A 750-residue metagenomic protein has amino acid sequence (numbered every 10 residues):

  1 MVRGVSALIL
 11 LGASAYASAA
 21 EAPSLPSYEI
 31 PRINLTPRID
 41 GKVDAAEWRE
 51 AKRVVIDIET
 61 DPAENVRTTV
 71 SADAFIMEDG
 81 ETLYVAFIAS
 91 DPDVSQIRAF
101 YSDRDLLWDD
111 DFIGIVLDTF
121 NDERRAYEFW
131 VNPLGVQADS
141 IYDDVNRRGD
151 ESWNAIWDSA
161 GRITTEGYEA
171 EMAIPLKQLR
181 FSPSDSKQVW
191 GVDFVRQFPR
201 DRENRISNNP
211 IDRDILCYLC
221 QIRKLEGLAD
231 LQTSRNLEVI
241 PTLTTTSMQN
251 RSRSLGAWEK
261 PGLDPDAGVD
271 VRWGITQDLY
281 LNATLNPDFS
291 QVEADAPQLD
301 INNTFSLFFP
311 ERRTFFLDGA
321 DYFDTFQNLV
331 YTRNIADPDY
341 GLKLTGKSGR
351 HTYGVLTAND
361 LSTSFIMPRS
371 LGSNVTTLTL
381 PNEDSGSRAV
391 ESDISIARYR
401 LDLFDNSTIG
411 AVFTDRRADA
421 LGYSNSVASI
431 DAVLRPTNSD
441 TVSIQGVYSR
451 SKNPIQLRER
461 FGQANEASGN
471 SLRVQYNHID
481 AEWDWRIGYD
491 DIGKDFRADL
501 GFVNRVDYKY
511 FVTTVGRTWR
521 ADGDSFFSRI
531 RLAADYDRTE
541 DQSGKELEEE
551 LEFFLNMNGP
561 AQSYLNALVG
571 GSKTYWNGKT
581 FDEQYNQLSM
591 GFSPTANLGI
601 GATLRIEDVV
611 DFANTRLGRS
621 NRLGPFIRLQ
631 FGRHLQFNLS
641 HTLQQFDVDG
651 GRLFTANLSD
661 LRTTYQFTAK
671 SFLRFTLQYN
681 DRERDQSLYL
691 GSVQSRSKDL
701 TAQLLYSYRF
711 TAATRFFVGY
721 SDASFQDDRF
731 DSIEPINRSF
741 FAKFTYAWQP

Functional and structural regions predicted by a protein language model:
M1-S6: Bacterial N-terminal signal peptides that target proteins for export
L8-A19: Hydrophobic h-region of N-terminal signal peptides that target proteins for export in Gram-negative bacteria
A17-D402, S407-A411: Structural preference for beta-rich elements and adjacent junctions enriched in aromatics
E81-L83, R125, Y168, S186-W190 (+16 more regions): Outer-envelope beta-barrel architecture signal
P175-D185, I215-Q232, I275-L279, S348-R350 (+11 more regions): Outer-membrane beta-barrel proteins
I211-T233, P368-R435, S563-L623, R628: Outer-membrane beta-barrel transmembrane domain signature of Gram-negative proteins, especially the mid-to-C-terminal
Q232-L281, I394-R458, D524, N597-L598 (+4 more regions): Surface-exposed extracellular loop regions of Gram-negative outer-membrane beta-barrel proteins
D337, V447-P750: Exposed, low-structure sequence patches enriched in small/polar residues
